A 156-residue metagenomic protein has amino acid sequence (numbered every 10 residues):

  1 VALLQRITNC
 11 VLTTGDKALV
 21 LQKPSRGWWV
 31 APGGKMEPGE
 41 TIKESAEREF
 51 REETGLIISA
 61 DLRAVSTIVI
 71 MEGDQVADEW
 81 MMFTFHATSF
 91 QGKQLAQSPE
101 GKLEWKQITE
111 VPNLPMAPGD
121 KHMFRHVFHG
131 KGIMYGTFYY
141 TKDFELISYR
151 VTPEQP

Functional and structural regions predicted by a protein language model:
V1-A18, K35: Conserved N-terminal beta-strand and adjoining loop/helix that marks the start of the Nudix/MutT-like hydrolase domain
A18-V20, L146: Hydrophobic "anchor" residues
K23: Short loop/turn segments immediately following the C-termini of beta-strands
R26-W28, K102: Short, surface-exposed beta-strand-loop junctions and turns on beta-sheet-rich folds
W28-V30, K35: A positional/architectural concept
M36-A60, I70-H126, S148-P156: Unchanged
A64-S66: A structural microfeature
I133-P156: Acidic/histidine-enriched, glycine/proline-rich intrinsically disordered or flexible terminal extensions
